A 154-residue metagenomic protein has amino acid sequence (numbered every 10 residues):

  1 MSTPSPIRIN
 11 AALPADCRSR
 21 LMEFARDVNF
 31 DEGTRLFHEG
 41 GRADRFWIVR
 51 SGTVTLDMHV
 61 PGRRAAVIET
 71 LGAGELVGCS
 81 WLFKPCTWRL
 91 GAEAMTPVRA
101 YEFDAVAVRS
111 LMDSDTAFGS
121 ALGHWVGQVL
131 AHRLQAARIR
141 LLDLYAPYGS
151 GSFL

Functional and structural regions predicted by a protein language model:
M1-L154: Cytosolic regulatory regions built on CNB/CRP/Popeye-like sensor folds
